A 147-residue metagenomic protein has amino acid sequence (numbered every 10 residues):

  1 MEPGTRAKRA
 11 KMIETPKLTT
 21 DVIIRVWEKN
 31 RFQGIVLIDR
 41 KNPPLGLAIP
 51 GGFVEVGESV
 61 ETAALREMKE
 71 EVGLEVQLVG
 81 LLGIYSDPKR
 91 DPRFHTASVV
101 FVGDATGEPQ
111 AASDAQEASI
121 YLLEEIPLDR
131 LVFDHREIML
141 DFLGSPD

Functional and structural regions predicted by a protein language model:
E2-K8, L82-I84: Short Pro/Gly-enriched beta-strand edge/turn motifs at strand-loop
R6-I35, V102: Conserved N-terminal beta-strand and adjoining loop/helix that marks the start of the Nudix/MutT-like hydrolase domain
E14-P16, L45, R93-A97: Residue-level preference for beta-strand/loop junctions
V26-K29, K41, D104-P109, L123-E125: Short loop segments at secondary-structure junctions
N30-L74: Conserved Nudix-box catalytic region and its N-terminal flanking loop in Nudix hydrolases and closely related
L74-G83: A short coil-to-beta-strand element that immediately follows conserved catalytic motifs
S86-P109, F142, P146: Active-site-adjacent beta-strand/loop module that shapes the phosphate/pyrophosphate-binding cleft
V100-V102, Q110-G144: NUDIX/MutT-family hydrolases
